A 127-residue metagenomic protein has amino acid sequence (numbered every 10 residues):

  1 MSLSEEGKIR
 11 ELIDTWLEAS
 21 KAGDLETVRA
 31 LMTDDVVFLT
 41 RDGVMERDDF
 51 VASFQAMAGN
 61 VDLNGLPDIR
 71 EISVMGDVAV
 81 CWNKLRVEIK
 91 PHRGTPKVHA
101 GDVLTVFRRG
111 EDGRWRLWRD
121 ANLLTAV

Functional and structural regions predicted by a protein language model:
S2-S4, R10-L31: Short acidic-aromatic low-complexity motifs
E6-G7, L25-M75, K84, H92 (+1 more regions): A solvent-exposed, acidic/Ser-Thr-rich amphipathic alpha-helical stretch
I13, S20, P67, C81-N83 (+2 more regions): Polar/charged side chains located within well-ordered beta-strands of beta-rich proteins
M32, L85-V87, A121-L124: Short beta-strand segments enriched in hydrophobic/aromatic residues within well-folded beta-rich domains
I72-A79, R108-R114: A short, structured loop/turn motif at beta-sheet edges
V87-P91, F107: Beta-strand elements of well-folded, non-transmembrane domains
A100-V127: Short beta-strand edge/turn micro-motifs at domain boundaries
